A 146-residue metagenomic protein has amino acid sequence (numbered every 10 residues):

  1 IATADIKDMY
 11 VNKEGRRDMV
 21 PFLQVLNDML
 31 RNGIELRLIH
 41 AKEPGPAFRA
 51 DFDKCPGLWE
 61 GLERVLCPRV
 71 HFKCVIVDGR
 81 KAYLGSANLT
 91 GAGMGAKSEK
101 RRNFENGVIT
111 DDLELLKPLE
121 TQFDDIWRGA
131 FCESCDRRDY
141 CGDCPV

Functional and structural regions predicted by a protein language model:
I1-W59: Primarily the HKD phosphodiesterase
D8-Y10, P46-F48, K73, L84-G85 (+1 more regions): Short catalytic/ligand-binding loop motif for oxyanion handling, primarily in non-cytosolic enzymes, centered on
I39-A41, C67, V77, L84-G85 (+1 more regions): Generic beta-sheet signal
G61-E63: Short, conserved active-site loop motifs that form the nucleotide-linked donor/cofactor pocket
V65-R69, R101: Short solvent-exposed loop/turn micro-motifs enriched in small/polar/acidic residues
C67, C74, G95-A96: Nuclease catalytic cores that cleave nucleic-acid phosphodiester bonds, predominantly acidic two-metal-ion
K73-I76, N106-V108: Short beta-strand scaffold segments in enzyme catalytic cores
K81-V146: Signature of lipid phosphatidyltransferase scaffolds
